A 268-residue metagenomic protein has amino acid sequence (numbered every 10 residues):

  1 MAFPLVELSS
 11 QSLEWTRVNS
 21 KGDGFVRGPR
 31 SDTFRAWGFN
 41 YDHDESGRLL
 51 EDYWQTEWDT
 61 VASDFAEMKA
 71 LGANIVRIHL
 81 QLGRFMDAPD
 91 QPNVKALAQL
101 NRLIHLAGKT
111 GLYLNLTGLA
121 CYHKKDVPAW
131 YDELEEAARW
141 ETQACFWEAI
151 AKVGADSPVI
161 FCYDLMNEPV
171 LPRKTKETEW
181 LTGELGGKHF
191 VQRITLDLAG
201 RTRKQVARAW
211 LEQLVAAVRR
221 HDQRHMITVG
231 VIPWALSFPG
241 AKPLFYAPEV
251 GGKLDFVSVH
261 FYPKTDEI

Functional and structural regions predicted by a protein language model:
M1-P4: Bacterial N-terminal signal peptides
L13-V257, F261-E267: Active-site mouth of glycoside hydrolases
